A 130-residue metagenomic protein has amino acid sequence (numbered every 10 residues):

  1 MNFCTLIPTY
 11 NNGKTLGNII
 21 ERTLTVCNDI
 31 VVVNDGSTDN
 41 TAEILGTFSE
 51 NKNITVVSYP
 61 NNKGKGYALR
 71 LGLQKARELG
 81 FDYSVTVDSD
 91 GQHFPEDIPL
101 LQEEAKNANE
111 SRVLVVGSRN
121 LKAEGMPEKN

Functional and structural regions predicted by a protein language model:
N2-C4: Cell-envelope/extracellular polymer assembly enzymes that use nucleotide-activated donors
T9, V33-D35, Y59: Conserved sequence signature across two-component system core domains
Y10-V26: Short, well-formed alpha-helical segments that are part of the catalytic scaffolds of diverse glycosyltransferases
K14-N18, D39-F48, E96: Acidic helix N-cap motif at the loop->helix transition within catalytic regions of sugar-transfer enzymes
T23, G72, D90: Residue-level signature of catalytic and energy-coupling elements of molecular machines, predominantly ATP/GTP-dependent
N34-E43, G91: A conserved acidic beta->alpha catalytic loop
Y59-E78, Y83, P95-N130: Acceptor/aglycone-binding surface of glycosyltransferases and processive sugar-polymer synthases
